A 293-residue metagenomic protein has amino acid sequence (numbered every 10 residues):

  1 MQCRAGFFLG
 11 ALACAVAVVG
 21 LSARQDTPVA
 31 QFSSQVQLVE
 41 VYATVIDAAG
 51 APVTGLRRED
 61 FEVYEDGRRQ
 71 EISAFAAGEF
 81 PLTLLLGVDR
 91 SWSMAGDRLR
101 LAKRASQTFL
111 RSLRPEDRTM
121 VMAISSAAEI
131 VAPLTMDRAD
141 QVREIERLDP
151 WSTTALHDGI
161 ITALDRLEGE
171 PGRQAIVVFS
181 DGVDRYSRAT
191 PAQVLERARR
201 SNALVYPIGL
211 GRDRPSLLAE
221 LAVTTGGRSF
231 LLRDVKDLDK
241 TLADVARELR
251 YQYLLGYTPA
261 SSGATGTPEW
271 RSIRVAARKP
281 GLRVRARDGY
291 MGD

Functional and structural regions predicted by a protein language model:
M1-R4: N-terminal secretory signal peptides that target proteins for export/translocation
G6-F8, T44: Short amphipathic alpha-helical "recognition" segments used for binding
F8-G20: Bacterial N-terminal signal peptides
L21-D293: Scaffold/interface architecture of coatomer-like assemblies
